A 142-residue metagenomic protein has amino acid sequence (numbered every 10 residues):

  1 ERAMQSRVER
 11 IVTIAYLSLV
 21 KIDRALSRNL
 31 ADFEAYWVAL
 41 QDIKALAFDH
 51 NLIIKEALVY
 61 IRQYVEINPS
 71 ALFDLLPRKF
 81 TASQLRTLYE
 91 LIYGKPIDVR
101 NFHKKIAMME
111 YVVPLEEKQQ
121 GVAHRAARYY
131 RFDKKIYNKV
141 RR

Functional and structural regions predicted by a protein language model:
E1-I11: Acidic pyrophosphate-coordinating catalytic loop
R2, A39-D42, H50-L52, N68 (+1 more regions): Generic detector of short, locally flexible boundary/turn motifs and exposed helical patches
R2-A3, R62-Q63, V113-L115: Short secondary-structure boundary micro-motifs
A3-Q5, R24-L26, N68-L76: Short helix-to-loop capping/linker segments positioned immediately adjacent to catalytic or ligand/cofactor-binding
Q5, I43-L46, Q119: Alpha-helix initiation/capping motif
I11-I22, L26-Q63, L75-S83, F102-E110: NUDIX/MutT-family hydrolases
I67-R142: Core RNA-modification/binding signature centered on pseudouridine synthases
